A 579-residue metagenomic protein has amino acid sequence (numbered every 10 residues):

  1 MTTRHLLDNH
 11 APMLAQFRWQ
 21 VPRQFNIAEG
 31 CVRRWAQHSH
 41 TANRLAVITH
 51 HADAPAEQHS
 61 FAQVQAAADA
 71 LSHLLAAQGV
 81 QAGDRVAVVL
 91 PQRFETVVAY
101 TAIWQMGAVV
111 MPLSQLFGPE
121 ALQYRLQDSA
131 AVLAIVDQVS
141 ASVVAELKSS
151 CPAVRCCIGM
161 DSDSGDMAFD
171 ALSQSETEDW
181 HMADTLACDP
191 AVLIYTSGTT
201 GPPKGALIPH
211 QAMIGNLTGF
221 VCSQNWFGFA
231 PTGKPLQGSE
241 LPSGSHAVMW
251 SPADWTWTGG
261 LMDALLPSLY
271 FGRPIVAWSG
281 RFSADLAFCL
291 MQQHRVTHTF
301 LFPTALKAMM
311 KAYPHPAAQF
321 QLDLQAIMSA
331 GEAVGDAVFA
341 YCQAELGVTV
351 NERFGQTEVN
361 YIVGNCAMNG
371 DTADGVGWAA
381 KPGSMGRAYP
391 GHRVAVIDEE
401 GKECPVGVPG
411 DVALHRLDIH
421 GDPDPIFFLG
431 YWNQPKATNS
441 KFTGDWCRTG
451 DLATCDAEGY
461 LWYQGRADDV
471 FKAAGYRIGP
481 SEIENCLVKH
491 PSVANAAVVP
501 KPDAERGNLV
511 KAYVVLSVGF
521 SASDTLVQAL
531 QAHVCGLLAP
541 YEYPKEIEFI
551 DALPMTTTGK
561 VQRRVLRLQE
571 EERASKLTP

Functional and structural regions predicted by a protein language model:
N43-L45, G159, S164, Q174-Y195 (+2 more regions): Conserved pre-ATP/AMP-binding loop-to-beta segment of ANL
N43-T101, G118-Q123: Conserved AMP-binding/adenylate-forming core of the ANL superfamily
E57-A62, A191-T218: Conserved AMP-binding A3 loop
A77-Q78, T101, Q105-A171, V518: Structural core segment of the AMP-binding/adenylate-forming
F117, Y124, A134-D137, T299 (+6 more regions): AMP-binding/adenylate-forming catalytic core of the ANL superfamily
I214-H298, A312: Conserved AMP-binding/adenylation subdomain of ANL enzymes
Y270, V296-L301, A312-A379, R393: Gly/Ser/Thr-rich phosphate-binding loop
R387-G391, K402-S440, I478: Conserved ATP/PPi-binding loop(s) of AMP-dependent carboxylate-activating enzymes
